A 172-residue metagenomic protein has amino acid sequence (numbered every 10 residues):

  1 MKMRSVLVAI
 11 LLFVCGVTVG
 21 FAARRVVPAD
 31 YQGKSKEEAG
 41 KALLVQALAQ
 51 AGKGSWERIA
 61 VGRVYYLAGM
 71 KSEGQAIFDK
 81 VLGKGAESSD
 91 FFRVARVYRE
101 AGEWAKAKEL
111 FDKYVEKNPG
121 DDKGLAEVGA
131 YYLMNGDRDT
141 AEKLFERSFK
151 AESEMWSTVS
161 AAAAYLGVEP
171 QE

Functional and structural regions predicted by a protein language model:
G16-G69: N-terminal leader/linker segments that initiate helical-solenoid repeat arrays
Q46-A47, K80-V81, K113-Y114, R147-S148: Canonical positions in the second alpha-helix
G52, G85-A86, P119, S153: Short coil turns that delineate tetratricopeptide repeat
S55-W56, S88-S89, D122-K123, M155-S157: Helix-start (N-cap) detector for alpha-helical repeat units in TPR-like alpha-solenoids, especially tetratricopeptide
A60, R93, E127, S160-A161: Canonical tetratricopeptide repeat
R63, R96, A130, A163-A164: Residue-level recognition of tetratricopeptide repeat
L67, V97-A101, M134-N135, L166-E169: Register position in tetratricopeptide repeats
